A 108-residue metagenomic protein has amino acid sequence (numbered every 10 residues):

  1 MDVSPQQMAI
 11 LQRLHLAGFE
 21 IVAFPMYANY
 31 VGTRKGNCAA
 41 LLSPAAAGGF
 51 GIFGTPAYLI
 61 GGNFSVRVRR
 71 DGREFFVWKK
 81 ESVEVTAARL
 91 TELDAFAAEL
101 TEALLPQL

Functional and structural regions predicted by a protein language model:
M1-G36: Negatively charged, low-complexity tracts enriched in Asp/Glu with abundant Ser/Thr
D2-Q6, T55, T86: Alpha-helix initiation/capping motif
Q7, R67-L108: Ampiphathic alpha-helical segments that act as solvent-exposed interaction surfaces
V22, Y27-T33, G61, W78-E81 (+1 more regions): Generic signature of intrinsically disordered, low-complexity segments enriched in small/polar residues
V31-T33, L42, G48, L93-T101: Generic hydrophobic, helix-prone segments enriched in Leu/Val/Ile
A40-V85: Intrinsically disordered, low-complexity regulatory segments enriched in Ser/Thr/Pro and charged residues
